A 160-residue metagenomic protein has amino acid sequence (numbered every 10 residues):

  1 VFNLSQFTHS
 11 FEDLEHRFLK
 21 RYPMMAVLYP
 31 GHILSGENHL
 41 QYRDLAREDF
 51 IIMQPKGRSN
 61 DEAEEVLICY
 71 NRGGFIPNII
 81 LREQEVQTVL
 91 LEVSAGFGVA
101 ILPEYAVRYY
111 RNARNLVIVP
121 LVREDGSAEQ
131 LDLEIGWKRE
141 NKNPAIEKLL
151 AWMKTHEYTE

Functional and structural regions predicted by a protein language model:
V1-F7, Y29-P30, E85, I101-A106: Beta->alpha turn/N-cap motifs
S10-R17, Y22-P23, Q87-R139: Beta-alpha-beta core module
F11-M24, L28-F50, I146-E147: Flexible hinge/capping segments at coil-to-helix
V27, I51-M53, G136-K138: Short hydrophobic segments within beta-strands
E48-D49, P77, L131-E134: Short amphipathic alpha-helical segments
D49-G73, N143, L150: Secondary-structure junction motif
I76-E85: Short beta-strand-to-loop elements that line the ligand-binding cleft of bilobed periplasmic-binding protein-like
Q130-E160: Extended ligand-binding regions for polar small-molecule ligands
